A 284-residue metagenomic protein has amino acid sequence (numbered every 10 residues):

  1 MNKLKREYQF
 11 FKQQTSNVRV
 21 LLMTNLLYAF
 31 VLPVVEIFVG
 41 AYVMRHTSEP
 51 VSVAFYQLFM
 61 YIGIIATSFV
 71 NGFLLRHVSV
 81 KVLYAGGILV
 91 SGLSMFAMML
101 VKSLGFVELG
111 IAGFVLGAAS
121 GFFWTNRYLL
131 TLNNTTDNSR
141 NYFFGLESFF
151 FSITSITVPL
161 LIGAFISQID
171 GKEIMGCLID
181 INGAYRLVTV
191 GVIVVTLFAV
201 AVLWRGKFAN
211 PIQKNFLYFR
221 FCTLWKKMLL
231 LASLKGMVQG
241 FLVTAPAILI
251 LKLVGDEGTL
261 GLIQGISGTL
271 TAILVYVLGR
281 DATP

Functional and structural regions predicted by a protein language model:
N2-A66, L224-S267: Helix-loop boundary and gating motifs at the non-cytosolic
L26, G105-F123, S233: Hydrophobic core of transmembrane alpha-helices in multi-pass small-molecule transporters, especially MFS/SLC-type
V39, F122-T136, P246: Intracellular juxtamembrane helix-capping segments at the cytosolic ends of symmetry-related transmembrane helices
T67-V80, I166, L274-P284: Helix-to-loop junctions at the C-terminal end of transmembrane segments in multipass secondary transporters
L89-L104: C-terminal ends and interior cores of transmembrane alpha-helices in multi-pass membrane transporters/permeases
F144-I166: Glycine-rich segments within core transmembrane alpha-helices of 12-TM secondary carriers
D170, G191-P211: C-terminal membrane-cytosol helix-exit motif in multi-pass small-molecule transporters
